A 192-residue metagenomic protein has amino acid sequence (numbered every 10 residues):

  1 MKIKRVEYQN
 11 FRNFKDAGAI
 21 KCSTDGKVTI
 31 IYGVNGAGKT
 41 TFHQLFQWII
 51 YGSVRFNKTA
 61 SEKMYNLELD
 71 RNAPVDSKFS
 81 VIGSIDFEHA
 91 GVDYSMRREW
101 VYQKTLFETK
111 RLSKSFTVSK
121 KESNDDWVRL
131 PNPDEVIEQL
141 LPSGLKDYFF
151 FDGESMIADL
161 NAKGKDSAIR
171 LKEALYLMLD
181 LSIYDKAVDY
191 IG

Functional and structural regions predicted by a protein language model:
M1-K2, A90, P133-D134: Amphipathic alpha-helical domain-onset/packing element
M1-W48, L175: Pre-Walker A-like glycine/lysine-rich segment at the N-terminus of P-loop NTPase domains
N10, I85-G91, V118-N124: Short acidic, glycine-rich loop/turn motifs
Y32, H43-R98: Conserved P-loop NTP-binding catalytic core
F46, I50-V54, L141, L145 (+1 more regions): Conserved NTP-handling cores and scaffolds of large molecular machines
K58-L67, S95-Y148, A158-E173: Glycine-rich phosphate-binding loops of NTPases
D76-G83, L106-T117, D180: A short, compositionally biased
S155-G192: Extended, Lys/Glu-rich alpha-helical coiled-coil stalks
